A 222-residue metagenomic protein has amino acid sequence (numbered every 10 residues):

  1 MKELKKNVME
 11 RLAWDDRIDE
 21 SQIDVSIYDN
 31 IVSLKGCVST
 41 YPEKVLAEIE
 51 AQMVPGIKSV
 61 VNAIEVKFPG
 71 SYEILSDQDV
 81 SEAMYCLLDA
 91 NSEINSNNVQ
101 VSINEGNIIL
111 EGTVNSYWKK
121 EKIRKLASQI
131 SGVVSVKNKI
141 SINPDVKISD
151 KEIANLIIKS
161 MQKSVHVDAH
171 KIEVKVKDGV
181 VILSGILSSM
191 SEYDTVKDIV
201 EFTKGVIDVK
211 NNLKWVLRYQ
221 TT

Functional and structural regions predicted by a protein language model:
M1-T222: N-terminal targeting leaders
